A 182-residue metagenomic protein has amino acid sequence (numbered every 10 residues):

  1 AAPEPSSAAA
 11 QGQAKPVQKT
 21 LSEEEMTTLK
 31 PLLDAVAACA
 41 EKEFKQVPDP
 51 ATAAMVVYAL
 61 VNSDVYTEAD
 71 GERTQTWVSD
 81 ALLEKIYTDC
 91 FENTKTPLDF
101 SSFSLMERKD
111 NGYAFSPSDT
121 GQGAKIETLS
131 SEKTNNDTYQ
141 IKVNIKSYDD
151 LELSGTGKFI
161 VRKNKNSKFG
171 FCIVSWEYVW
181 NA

Functional and structural regions predicted by a protein language model:
A2-A182: Mature, Sec-exported extracytoplasmic domains of Gram-positive
